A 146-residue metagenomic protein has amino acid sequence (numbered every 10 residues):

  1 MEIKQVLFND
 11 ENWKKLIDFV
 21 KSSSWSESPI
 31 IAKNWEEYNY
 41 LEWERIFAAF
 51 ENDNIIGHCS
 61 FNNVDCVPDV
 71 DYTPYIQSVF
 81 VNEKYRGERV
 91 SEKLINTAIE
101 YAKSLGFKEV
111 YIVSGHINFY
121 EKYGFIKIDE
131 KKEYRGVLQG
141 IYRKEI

Functional and structural regions predicted by a protein language model:
M1-N34, F50: Short amphipathic alpha-helix that is part of the acyltransferase structural core
E37-W43: Short loop/turn motifs at secondary-structure junctions and domain boundaries
A48, N54-V64, Y75, F80: Conserved beta-strand in the GNAT
V64-I76, R86, Y134: A conserved beta-turn-beta hairpin within the catalytic core of GNAT-like acetyltransferases that forms part
V81, G87-E100, I112: Conserved acetyl-CoA-binding loop-helix of GNAT-fold acetyltransferases
K108, S114-L138: Conserved active-site alpha-helix within GNAT-family acetyltransferase domains
